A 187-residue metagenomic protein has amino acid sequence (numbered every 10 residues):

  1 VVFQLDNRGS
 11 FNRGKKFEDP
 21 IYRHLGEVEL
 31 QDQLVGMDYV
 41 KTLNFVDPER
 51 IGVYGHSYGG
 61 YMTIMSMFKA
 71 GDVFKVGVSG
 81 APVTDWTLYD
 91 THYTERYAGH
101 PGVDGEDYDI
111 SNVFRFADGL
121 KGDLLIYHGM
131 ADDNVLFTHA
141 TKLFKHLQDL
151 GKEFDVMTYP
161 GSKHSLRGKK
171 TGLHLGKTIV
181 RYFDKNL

Functional and structural regions predicted by a protein language model:
V1-S57, T84-E95: Cap/lid segment of the alpha/beta-hydrolase catalytic domain
D32, P82-G122: Mobile cap/lid helix-loop segments that gate and shape the active-site cleft of serine hydrolases
G55-G59, T63, G77: Gly/Ala-rich beta-loop-alpha elbow adjacent to hydrolase catalytic centers
G60-D72: Short glycine-enriched nucleophile-adjacent loop and the immediately C-terminal alpha-helix near the catalytic center
D72-T84: A conserved short beta-strand
L120, I126-H128, D132: Short beta-strand/loop motif that positions the catalytic acidic residue of the alpha/beta-hydrolase fold
D133-K142: Conserved alpha/beta-hydrolase "acid-adjacent" motif
T141-L187: C-terminal catalytic histidine-bearing segment of alpha/beta-hydrolase fold enzymes
